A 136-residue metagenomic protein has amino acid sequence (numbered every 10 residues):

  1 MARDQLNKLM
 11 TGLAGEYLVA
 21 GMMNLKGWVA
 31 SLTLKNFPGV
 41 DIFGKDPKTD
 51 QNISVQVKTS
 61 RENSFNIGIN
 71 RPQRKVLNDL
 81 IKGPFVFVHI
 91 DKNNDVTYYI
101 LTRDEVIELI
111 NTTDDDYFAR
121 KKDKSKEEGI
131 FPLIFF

Functional and structural regions predicted by a protein language model:
M1-P38, F43-F136: Mixed-charge (Asp/Glu-Lys/Arg
